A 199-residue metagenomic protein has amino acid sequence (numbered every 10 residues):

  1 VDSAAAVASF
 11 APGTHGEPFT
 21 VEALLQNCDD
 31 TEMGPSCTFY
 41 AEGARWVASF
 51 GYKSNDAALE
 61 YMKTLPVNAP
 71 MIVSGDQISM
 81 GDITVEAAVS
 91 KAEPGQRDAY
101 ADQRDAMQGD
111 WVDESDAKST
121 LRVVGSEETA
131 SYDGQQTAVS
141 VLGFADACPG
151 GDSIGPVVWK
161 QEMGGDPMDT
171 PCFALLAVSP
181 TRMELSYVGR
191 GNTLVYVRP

Functional and structural regions predicted by a protein language model:
V1-A8, A69-M71, G75: A general sequence property marking short-to-moderate contiguous segments in secreted/outer-membrane adhesion
D2-Y40: Structural detector for short beta-strands of small beta-barrel domains
T14-G16, M62-T64, A92-V112: N-terminal helix-cap/turn-to-beta initiation motif at the start of protein domains
G16-T20, E32-G34, N68-P70, A106 (+1 more regions): Extracytoplasmic
L24-T38, E42-E60, E114-R122, T129-R198: Contiguous, well-ordered beta-strand patches that form the walls/edges of small beta-barrel/beta-sandwich domains
D56-V73: Short nucleic-acid-contacting surface segments enriched for D/E, G, S/T with interspersed K/R
D76-G81: Short, charged beta-turn/beta-strand-edge "cap" motif at the junction between a beta-strand and an adjacent loop
T84-D105, S186-P199: Edge beta-strand at a domain terminus
